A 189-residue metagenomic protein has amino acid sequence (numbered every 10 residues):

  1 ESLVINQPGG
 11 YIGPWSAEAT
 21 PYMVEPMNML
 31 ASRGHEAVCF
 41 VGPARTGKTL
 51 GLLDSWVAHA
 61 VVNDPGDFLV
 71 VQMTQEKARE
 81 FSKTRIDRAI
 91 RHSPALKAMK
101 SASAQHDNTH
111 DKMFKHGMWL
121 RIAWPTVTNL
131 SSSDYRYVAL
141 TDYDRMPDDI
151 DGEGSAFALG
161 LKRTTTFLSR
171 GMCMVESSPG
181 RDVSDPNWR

Functional and structural regions predicted by a protein language model:
E1-R189: Phosphate/NTP-binding elements of NTP-utilizing enzymes
